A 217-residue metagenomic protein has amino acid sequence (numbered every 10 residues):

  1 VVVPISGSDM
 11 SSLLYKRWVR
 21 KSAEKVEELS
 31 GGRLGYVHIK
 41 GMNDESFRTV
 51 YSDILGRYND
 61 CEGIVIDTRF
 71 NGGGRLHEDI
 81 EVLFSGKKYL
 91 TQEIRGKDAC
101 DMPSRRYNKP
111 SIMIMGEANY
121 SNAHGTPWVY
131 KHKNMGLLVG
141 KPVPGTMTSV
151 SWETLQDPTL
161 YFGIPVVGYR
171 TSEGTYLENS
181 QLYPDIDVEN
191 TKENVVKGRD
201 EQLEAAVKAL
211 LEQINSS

Functional and structural regions predicted by a protein language model:
V1-D157, N194-Q202, K208-N215: Cleft-lining beta-strand/loop regions that shape enzyme active-site pockets
N119-S121, Q156-D187: Metal-dependent DNA phosphodiester-chemistry modules and their immediately adjacent helices/loops in DNA-processing
